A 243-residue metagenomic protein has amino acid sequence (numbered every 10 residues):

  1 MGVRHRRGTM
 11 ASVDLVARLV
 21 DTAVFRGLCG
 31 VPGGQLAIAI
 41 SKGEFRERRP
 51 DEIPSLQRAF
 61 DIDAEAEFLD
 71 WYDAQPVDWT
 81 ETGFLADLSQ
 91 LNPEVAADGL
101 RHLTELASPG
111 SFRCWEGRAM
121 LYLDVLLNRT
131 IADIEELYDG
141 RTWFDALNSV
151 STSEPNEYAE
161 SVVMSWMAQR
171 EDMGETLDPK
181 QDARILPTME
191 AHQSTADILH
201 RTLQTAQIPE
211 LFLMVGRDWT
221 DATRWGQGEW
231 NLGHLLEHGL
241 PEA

Functional and structural regions predicted by a protein language model:
G2-F212, R217-A243: Acidic (Asp/Glu-rich) sequence patches and key acidic residues that form negatively charged surfaces used
